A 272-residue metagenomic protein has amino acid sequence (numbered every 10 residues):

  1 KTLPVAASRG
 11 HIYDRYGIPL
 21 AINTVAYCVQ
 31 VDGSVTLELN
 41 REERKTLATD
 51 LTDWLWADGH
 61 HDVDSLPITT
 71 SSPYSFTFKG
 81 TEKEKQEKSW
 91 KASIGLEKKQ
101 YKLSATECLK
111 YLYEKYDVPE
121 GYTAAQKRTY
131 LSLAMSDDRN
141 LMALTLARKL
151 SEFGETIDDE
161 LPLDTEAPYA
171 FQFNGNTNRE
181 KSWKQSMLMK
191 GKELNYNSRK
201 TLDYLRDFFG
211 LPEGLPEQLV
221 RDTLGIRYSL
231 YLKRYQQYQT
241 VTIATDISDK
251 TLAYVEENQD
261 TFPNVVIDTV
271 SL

Functional and structural regions predicted by a protein language model:
K1-L272: Membrane-proximal periplasmic segments of bacterial cell-envelope enzymes, especially penicillin-binding proteins
